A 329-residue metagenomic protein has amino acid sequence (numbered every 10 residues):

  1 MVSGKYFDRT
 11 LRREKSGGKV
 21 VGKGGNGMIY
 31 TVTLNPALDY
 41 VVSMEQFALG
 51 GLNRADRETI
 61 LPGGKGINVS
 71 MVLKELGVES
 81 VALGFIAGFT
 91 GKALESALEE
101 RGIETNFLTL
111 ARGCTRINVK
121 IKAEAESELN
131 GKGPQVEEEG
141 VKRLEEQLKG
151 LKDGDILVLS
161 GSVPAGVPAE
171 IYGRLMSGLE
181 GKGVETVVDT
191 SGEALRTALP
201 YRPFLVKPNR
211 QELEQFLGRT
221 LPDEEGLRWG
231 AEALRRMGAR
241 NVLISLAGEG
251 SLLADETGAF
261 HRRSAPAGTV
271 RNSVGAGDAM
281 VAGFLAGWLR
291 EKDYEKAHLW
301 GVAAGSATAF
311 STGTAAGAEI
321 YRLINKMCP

Functional and structural regions predicted by a protein language model:
R13-G27: Short, Lys/Arg-enriched N-terminal segments with co-localized hydrophobic residues within the first ~10-30 amino acids
G25-A48: Positively charged, low-complexity intrinsically disordered leader regions
R54-C114: Substrate-binding N-lobe of the ribokinase-like
K74, E180, L289: Gly/Ala-rich phosphate-binding loop of Rossmann-like dinucleotide-binding domains, activating on the conserved
L110, K120-D153: Conserved phosphate-binding/catalytic loop of the ribokinase/pfkB sugar-kinase fold
E128-N130, G154-G161, D189, K207-E212: Short beta-strands and strand-loop turn motifs
E170-A259: Conserved phosphate/ATP/ADP-binding segment of small-molecule kinases
R196, E224-P329: Conserved phosphate-binding/catalytic region of the ribokinase-like
